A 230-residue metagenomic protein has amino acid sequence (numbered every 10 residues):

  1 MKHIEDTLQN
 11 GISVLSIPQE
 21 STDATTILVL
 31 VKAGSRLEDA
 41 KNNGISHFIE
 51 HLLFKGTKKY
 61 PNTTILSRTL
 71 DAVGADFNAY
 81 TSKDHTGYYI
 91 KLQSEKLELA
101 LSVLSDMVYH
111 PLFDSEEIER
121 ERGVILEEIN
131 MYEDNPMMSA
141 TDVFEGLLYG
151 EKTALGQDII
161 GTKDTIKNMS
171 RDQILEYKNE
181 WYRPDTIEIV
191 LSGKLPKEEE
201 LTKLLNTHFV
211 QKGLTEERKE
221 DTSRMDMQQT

Functional and structural regions predicted by a protein language model:
M1-L37, K59-E98, Y132-D185, Q211-T230: Non-catalytic beta-strand/loop surface segments
G44-T57: Active-site SXXK
F54-T57, P196-E199, H208-T215: Bacterial peptidoglycan biogenesis and beta-lactam-recognition machinery
G56, K91-V124: M16/insulysin-pitrilysin zinc metalloprotease superfamily fold
E98-A100, P196-K203: Short, conserved charged micro-motifs
D106-S115, N206-E216: A common structural junction motif
P111-I129, E216-M227: Acidic/histidine-enriched alpha-helical segments
